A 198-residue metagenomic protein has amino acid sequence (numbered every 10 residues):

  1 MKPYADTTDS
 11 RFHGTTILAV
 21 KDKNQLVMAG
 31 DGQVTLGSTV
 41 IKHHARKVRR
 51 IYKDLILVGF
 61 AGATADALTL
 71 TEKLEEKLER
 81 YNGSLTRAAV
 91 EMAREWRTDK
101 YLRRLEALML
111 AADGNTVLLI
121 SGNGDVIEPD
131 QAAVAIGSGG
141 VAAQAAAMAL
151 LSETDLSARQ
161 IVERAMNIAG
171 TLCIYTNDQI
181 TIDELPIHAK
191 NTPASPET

Functional and structural regions predicted by a protein language model:
M1-R103, G140-Q144, A149-L156: Conserved short S/T/G-enriched processing/targeting/catalytic segments and their helical context
K2-A5, G14-I17, R94-R97, N115-V117 (+4 more regions): C-terminal binding/interaction regions
K21-Q25, I51-K53, A112-N115, G122 (+1 more regions): Short acidic-glycine loop/turn motifs at beta-strand connectors
D31, G122-N123: Surface loops and adjacent helix of pleckstrin homology
L57, L110, A135: Short glycine-aspartate micro-motif
R94-G122: Internal, conserved structured core segments that host functional sites
